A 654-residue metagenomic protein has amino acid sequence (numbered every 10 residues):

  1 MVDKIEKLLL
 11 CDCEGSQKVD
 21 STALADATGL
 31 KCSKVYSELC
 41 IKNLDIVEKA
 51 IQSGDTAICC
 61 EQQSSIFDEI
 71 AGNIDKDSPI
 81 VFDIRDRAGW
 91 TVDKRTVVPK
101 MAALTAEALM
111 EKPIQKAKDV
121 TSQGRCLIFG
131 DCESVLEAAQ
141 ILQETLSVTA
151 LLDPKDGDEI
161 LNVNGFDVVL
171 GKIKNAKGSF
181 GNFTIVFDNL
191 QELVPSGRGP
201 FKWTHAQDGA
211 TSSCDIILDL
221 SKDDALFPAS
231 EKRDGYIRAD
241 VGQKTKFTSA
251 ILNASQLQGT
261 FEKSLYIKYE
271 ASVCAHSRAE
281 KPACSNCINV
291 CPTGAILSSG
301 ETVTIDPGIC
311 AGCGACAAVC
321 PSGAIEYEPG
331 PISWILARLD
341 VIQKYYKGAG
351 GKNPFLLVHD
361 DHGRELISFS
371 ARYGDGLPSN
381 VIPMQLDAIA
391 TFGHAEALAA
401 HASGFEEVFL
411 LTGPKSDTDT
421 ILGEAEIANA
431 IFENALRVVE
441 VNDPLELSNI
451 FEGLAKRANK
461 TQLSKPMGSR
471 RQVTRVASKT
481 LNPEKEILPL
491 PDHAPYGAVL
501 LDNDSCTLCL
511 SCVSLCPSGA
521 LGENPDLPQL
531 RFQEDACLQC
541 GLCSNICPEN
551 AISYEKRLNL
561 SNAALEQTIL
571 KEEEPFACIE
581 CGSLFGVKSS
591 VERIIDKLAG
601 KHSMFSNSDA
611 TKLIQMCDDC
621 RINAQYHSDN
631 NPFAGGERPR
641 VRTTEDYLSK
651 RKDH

Functional and structural regions predicted by a protein language model:
M1-V290, G294, N353-L366, L410 (+7 more regions): Ferredoxin-type iron-sulfur electron-transfer modules and their immediate structural context
V2-D3, S272, A315-L411, E549-H654: Flanking helices and flexible, charged tails adjoining ferredoxin-like Fe-S electron-transfer domains in multi-subunit
E38-L44, V303, I389-G393, L530: Short acidic loop-to-helix transition motifs that present clustered carboxylates
I74, R233-G235, A371-G374, G423-I427 (+1 more regions): Short secondary-structure boundary/capping segments
E111, I141, K344-Y345, R372 (+2 more regions): A generic secondary-structure signal
V290-G323, S511, L515-S518, L527-I546: Basic (Lys/Arg-enriched) interaction patch that binds polyanionic ligands
G300-L339, F409, S416-D419, G423-E426 (+2 more regions): Terminal amphipathic helices with adjacent charged low-complexity linkers/tails
T302-C313, L501-C506, Q529-Q539, Q567-T568 (+2 more regions): Flexible gly/pro/ser-rich segments immediately N-terminal to CXXCH heme-c attachment motifs in exported/periplasmic
